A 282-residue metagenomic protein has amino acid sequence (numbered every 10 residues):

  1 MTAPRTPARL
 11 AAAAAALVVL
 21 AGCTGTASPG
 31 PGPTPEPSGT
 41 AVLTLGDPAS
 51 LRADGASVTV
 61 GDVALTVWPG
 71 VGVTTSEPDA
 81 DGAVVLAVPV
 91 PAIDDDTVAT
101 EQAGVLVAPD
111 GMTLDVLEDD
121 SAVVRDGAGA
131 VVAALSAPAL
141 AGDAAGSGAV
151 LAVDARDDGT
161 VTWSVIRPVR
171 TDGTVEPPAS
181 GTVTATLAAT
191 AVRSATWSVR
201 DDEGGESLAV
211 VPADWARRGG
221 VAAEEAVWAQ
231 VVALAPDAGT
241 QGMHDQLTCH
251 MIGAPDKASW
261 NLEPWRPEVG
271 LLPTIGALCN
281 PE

Functional and structural regions predicted by a protein language model:
M1-P31: Secretory targeting and sorting signals
P7, T26-P29, A216, D237 (+1 more regions): A generic structural micro-environment signature that highlights single residues at secondary-structure boundaries
C23-V60, A64-T66, L106, T113-S198: N-terminal low-complexity, Pro/Thr-rich disordered segments that flank secretion/membrane-targeting signals
P31-P33, G181-V227, N280: N-terminal secretory-pathway/extracellular module detecting exported/lumenal segments and adjacent signal-anchor/first
A64, V71, R167, D214-A216: A broadly conserved detector of short glycine/acidic/proline-rich loop/turn motifs that flank catalytic sites and bind
P69-G70, A83: Non-catalytic terminal regions of proteins
S76-V116, D201-D256: Mature extracytoplasmic domains of secretory-pathway proteins
D115-D158, A229-E282: Extracytosolic low-complexity repeat regions of secreted or lipid-anchored proteins
